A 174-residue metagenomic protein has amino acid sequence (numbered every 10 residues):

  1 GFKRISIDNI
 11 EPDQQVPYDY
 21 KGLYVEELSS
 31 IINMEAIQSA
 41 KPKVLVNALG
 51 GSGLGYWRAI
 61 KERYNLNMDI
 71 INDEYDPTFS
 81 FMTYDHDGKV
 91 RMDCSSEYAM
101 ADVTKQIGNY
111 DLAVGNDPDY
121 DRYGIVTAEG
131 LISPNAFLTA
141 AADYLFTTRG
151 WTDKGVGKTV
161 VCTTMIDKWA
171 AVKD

Functional and structural regions predicted by a protein language model:
G1-I107: Gly/Ser/Thr-enriched, mixed-charge loops and adjacent short helices that form phosphate/oxyanion-binding elements
G1-L23, T127-D174: Proline/glycine-rich low-complexity loops and linkers
L45, D111-G115: Short glycine-aspartate micro-motif
A48, N72-Y75, C94, N116-P118 (+3 more regions): Active-site proximal loops enriched in glycine and acidic residues that flank catalytic Cys/His/Asp and coordinate
G55-I60, S80-Y84, Y123-A128, I166-V172: Short acidic, glycine/serine/threonine-rich loops at helix termini
Y75-F79, R122, T139-A140, T164: Short gly/pro/ser/thr-enriched loop/turn and capping motifs at secondary-structure boundaries
D93-L112, Y120, D143, G155-M165 (+1 more regions): Phosphate/diphosphate-binding loops
